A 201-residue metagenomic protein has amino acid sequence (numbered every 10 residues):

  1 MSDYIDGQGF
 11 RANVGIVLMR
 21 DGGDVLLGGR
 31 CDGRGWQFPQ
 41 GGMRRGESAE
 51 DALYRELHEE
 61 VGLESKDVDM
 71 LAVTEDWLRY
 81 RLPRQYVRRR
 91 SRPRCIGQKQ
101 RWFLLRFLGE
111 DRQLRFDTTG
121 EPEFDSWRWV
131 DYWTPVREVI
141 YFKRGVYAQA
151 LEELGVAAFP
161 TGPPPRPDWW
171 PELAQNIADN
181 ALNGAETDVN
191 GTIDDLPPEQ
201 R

Functional and structural regions predicted by a protein language model:
M1-G15, D21, R92-P93: Acidic, metal-coordinating catalytic segment for phosphate/diphosphate chemistry, firing primarily on the Nudix
S2-Y4, E56, R115: A generic local structural motif
G15, D24, S126: Conserved beta-strand and immediately adjacent loop positions that scaffold enzyme active sites
M19-V25, D32-R34, R44, E75-Y80 (+2 more regions): Short, charged/polar surface micro-motifs in flexible loops or helix N-caps
R20-K66, L71: Conserved Nudix-box catalytic region and its N-terminal flanking loop in Nudix hydrolases and closely related
R34-W36, V87-R89, I96-R201: Nudix hydrolase/Nudix homology domain
Y54, H58-G97: Helix-adjacent hinge/juxtasegments
